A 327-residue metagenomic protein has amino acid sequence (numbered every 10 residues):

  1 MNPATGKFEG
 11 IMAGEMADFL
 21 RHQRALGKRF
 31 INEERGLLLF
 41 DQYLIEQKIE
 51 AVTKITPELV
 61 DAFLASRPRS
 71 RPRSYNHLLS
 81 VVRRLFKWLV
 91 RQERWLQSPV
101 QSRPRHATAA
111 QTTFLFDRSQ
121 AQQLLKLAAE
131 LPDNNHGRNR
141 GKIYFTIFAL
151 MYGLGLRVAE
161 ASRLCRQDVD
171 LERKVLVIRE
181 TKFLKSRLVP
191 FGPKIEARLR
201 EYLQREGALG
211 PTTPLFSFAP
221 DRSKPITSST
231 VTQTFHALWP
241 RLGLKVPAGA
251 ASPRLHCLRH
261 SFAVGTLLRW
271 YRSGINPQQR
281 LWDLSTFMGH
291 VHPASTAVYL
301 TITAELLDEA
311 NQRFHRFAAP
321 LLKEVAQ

Functional and structural regions predicted by a protein language model:
M1-Q327: Conserved catalytic core of the tyrosine transesterase superfamily
